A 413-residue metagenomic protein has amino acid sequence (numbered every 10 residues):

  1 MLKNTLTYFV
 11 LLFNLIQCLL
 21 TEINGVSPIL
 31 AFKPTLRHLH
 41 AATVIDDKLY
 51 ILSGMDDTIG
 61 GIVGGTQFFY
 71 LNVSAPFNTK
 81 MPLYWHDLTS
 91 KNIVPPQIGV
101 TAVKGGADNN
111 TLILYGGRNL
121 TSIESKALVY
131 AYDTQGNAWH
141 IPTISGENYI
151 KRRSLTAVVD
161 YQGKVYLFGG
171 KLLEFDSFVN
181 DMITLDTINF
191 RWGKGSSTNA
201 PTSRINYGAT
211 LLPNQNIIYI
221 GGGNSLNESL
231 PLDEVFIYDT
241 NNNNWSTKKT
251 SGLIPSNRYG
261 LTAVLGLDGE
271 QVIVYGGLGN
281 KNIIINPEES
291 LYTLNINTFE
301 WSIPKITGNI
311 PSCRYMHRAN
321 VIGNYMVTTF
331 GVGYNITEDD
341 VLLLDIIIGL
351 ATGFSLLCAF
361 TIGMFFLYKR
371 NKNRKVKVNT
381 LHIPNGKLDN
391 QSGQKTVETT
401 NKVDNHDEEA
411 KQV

Functional and structural regions predicted by a protein language model:
L2-V413: Kelch-like beta-propeller repeat domains
